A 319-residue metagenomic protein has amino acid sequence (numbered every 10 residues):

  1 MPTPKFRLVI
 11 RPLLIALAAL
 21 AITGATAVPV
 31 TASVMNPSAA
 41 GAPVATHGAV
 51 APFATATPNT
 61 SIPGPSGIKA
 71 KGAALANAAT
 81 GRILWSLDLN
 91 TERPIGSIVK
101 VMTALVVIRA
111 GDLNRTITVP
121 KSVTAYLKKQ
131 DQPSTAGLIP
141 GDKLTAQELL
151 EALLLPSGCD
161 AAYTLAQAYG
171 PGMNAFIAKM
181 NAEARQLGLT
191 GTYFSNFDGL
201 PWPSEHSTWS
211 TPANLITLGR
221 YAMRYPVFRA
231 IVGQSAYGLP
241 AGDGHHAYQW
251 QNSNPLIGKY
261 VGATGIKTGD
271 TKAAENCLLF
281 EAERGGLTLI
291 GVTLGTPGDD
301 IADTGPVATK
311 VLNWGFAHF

Functional and structural regions predicted by a protein language model:
P2-G72, A78-W85, L89-R93, A110 (+2 more regions): Structured C-terminal helix/loop/strand segments within mature extracytoplasmic catalytic/sensor domains
L13, V101-A104, C159, Y163 (+6 more regions): Hydrophobic alpha-helical segments
A32-A213, M223-P226: Active-site-adjacent loops and short helices of periplasmic peptidoglycan-processing enzymes
L189-Y193, S204-F319: Domain-terminus/edge residues, biased toward the C-terminal soluble/receptor-binding domains of extracytoplasmic
